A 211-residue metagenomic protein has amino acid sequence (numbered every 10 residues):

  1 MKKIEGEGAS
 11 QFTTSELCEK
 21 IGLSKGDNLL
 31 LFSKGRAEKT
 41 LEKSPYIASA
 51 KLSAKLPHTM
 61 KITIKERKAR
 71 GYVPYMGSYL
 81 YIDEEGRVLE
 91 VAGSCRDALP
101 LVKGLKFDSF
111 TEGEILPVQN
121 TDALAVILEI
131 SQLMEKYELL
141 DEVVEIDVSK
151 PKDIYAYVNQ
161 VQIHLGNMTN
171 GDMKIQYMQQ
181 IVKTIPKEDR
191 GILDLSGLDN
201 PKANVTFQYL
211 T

Functional and structural regions predicted by a protein language model:
M1-A9: Aromatic-capped interface at the extracytoplasmic side of an N-terminal signal-anchor transmembrane helix
E7-G8, D27-F32: Short, surface-exposed ligand-recognition loops at beta-strand->loop->(often short) alpha-helix junctions that present
E16-N28, R36-K39, K43, S49-K51 (+1 more regions): Charged, solvent-exposed interaction patches on well-folded alpha/beta domains that mediate macromolecular contacts
